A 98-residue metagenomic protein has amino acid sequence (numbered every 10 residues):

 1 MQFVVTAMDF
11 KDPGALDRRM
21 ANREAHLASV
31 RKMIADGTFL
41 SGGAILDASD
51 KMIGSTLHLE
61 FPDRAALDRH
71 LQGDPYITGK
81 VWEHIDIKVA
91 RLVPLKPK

Functional and structural regions predicted by a protein language model:
M1-K98: Conserved, structured core segments of small domains
